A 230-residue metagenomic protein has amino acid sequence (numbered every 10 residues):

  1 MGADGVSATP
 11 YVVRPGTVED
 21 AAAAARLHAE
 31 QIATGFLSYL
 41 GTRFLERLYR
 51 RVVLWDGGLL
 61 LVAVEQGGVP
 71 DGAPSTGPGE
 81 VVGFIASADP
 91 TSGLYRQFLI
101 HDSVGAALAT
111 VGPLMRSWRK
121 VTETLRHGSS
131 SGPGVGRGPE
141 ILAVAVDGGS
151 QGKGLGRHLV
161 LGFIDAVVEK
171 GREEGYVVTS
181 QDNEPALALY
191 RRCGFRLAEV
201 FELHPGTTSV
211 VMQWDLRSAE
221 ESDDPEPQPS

Functional and structural regions predicted by a protein language model:
M1-E19, A219-S230: Conserved N-terminal entry element of GNAT/NAT acetyltransferase domains
P10-R26, S87-P90: A short beta-loop-alpha structural element at the N-terminal edge of CoA-dependent acyl/N-acetyltransferase catalytic
Y39-L60, Q66-P70, A86, S129: Active-site rim helix/loop that mediates acceptor-substrate recognition in acyltransferases
V62, D71-D89, E140-A145: Conserved beta-strand in the GNAT
S92-P139: Conserved acyl-donor/pantetheine-binding loop and adjacent beta-alpha core of acyl/acetyltransferases and related
R137-P139, V167-T179: Conserved GNAT acetyl-CoA-binding A-motif
G152-A166, A188-R192: Conserved acetyl-CoA-binding loop-helix of GNAT-fold acetyltransferases
E173-E184, R192-C193, E199-S230: C-terminal "cap" of GNAT-fold acetyltransferases
